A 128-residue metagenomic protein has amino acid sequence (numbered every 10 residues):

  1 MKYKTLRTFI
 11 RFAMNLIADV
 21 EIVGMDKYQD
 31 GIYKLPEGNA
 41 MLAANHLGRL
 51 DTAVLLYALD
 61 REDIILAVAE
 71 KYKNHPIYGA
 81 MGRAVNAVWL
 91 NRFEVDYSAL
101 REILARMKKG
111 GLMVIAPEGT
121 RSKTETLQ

Functional and structural regions predicted by a protein language model:
M1-E21: N-terminal membrane-anchoring alpha-helices
D19-Q128: Soluble catalytic domains of membrane acyltransferases
